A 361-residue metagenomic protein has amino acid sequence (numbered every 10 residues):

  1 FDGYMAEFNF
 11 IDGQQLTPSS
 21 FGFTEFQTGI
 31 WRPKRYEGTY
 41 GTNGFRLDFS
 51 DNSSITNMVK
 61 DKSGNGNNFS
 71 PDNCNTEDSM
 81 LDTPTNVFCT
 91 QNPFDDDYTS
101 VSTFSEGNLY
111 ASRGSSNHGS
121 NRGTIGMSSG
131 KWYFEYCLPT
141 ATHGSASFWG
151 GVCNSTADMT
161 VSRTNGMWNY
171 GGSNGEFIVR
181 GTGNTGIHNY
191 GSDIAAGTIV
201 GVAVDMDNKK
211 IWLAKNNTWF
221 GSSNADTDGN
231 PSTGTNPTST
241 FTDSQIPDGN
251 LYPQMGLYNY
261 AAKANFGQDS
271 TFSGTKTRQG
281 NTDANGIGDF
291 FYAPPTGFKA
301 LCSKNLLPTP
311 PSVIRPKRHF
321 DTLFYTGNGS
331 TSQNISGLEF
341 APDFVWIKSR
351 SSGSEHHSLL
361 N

Functional and structural regions predicted by a protein language model:
F1-Y4, F8, G38-Y40, R122-W132 (+3 more regions): Extracellular/lumenal carbohydrate-interaction signature centered on repeated Trp-anchored short motifs
G3-N86, W212, N216-F241, Y260-I314: Extended recognition patches within non-cytosolic domains
M5-F10, L47-D48, D61, F134-L138 (+3 more regions): Short hydrophobic/aromatic patches on beta-strands that form ligand-binding or substrate-lining surfaces
D12-G13, I194-K210: Localized edge beta-strand/strand-to-loop motifs within extracellular or lumenal beta-rich domains
T99-M127, T185-H188, G329-S332: Secreted extracellular polysaccharide-interacting domains
S112-G171: Secretory/extracellular carbohydrate-interaction modules and structurally similar beta-sandwich "look-alikes"
F177-I199: Short, aromatic/His-centered strand-loop micro-motif at the edge of beta-sheets
K348-N361: Extended intrinsically disordered, low-complexity coil regions enriched in Ser, Thr, Gly, Ala and often Pro
